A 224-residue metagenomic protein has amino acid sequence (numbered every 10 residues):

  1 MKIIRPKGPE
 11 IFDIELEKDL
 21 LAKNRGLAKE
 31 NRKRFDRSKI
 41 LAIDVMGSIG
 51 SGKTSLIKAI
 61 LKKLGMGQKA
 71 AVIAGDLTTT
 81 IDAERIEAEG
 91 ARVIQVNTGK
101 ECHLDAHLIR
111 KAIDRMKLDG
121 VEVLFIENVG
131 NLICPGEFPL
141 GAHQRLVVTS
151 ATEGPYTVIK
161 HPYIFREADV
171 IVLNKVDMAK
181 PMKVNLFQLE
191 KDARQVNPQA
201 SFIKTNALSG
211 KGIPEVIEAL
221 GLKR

Functional and structural regions predicted by a protein language model:
M1-I4: Long, basic/Gly/Ser/Thr-rich N-terminal segments that mediate initial subcellular attachment or targeting
P6-M46, S51, I60-H143, E153-Y156 (+2 more regions): Nucleotide-state-sensitive switch-loop elements of NTP-binding domains
L56: Hydrophobic positions on the alpha1 helix immediately C-terminal to the Walker A/P-loop
D76, N174, N206: Active-site glycine-centered loops adjacent to acidic/histidine catalytic or metal-binding residues that shape
T79-A83, T157-H161, N185-D192: Short, glycine/polar-rich helix-capping loops at beta-to-alpha or helix-loop-helix junctions that flank or form
G141-Q144, E167-D169, N197-A200: Short glycine-/polar-rich loops that comprise or flank the Walker A/P-loop and associated switch/sensor motifs
H143-T152, D169-N174: Conserved phosphate-donor/acceptor-positioning beta-strand/loop module used by diverse small-molecule
M178-R224: Canonical P-loop GTPase G-domain recognition
